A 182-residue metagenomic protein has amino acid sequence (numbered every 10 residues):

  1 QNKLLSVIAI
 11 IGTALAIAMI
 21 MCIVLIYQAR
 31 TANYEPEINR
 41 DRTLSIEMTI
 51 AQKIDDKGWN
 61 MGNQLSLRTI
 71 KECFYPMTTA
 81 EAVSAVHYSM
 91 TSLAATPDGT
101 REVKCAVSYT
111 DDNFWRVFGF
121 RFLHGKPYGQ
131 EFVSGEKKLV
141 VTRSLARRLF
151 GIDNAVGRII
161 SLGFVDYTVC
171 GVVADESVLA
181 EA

Functional and structural regions predicted by a protein language model:
N2, A9, R30, I46-M48 (+6 more regions): Generic structural signal for small/hydrophobic residues in well-ordered secondary structure, especially within
L4-T31: Short, strongly hydrophobic transmembrane alpha-helices
I23-L93, R101: Membrane-proximal extracellular/periplasmic loop immediately following the first transmembrane helix
I50, I54-T69, A82, D98 (+4 more regions): Small-residue transmembrane helix packing/gating motifs
A82, V107, K137-K138, I159: A residue-level structural signature of the nucleotidyltransferase/glycosyltransferase Rossmann-like core
V86-H87, P97-P127, F132-V133: The feature marks short, hydrophobic/small-residue-biased sequence motifs that occur predominantly
A94-G99, G163-V165: Short strand-coil-strand connectors
D111-P127, L139-A182: Mid-to-C-terminal secondary-structure elements that act as membrane-proximal/extracytoplasmic interface segments
